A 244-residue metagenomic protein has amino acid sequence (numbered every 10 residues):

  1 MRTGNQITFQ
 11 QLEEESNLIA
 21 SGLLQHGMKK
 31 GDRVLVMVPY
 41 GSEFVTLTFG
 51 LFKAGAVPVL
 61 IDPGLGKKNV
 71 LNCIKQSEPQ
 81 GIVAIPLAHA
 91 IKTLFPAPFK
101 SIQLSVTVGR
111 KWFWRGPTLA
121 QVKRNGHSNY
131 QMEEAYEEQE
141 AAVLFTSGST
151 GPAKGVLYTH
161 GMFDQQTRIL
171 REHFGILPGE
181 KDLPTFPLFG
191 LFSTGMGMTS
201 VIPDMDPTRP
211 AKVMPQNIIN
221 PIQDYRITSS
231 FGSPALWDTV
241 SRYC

Functional and structural regions predicted by a protein language model:
M1, N5, L87-E137, Y243: ANL superfamily adenylate-forming
M1-F49, G66-L71, Q121, E134 (+1 more regions): Conserved AMP-binding/adenylate-forming core of the ANL superfamily
Q6-Q10, A141-R168, T199: Conserved AMP-binding A3 loop
V34, L51, E140, T146-S149 (+2 more regions): Conserved S/T- and glycine-rich ATP-binding loop of Class I adenylate-forming
P39-V59, P63-K67, E78-G81, E180 (+2 more regions): A short helix-loop-beta submotif of the ANL/AMP-binding
V57, D164-K181, F186-S229, P234 (+2 more regions): Conserved AMP-binding/adenylation subdomain of ANL enzymes
C73-I74, I82: Gly/Ser/Thr-enriched flexible coils
K123-F145, P152, E172-K181: Conserved pre-ATP/AMP-binding loop-to-beta segment of ANL
